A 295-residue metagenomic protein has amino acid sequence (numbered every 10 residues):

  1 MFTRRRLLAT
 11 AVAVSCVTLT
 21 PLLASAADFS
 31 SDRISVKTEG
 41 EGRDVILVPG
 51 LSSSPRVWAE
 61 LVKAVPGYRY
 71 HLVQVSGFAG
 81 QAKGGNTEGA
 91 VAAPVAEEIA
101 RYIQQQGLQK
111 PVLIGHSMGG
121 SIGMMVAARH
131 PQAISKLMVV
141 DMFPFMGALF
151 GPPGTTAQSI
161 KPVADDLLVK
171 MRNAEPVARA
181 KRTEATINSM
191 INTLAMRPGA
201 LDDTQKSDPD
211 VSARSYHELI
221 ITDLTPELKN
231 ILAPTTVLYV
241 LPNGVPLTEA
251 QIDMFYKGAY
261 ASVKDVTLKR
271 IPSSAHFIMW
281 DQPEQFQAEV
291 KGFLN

Functional and structural regions predicted by a protein language model:
R4-A9: N-terminal export leaders
T38-G84: Conserved HGGG/HGGXW glycine-rich cap/lid loop of the alpha/beta-hydrolase fold
E39, H71-I114, M118: Active-site loop/oxyanion-hole signature of alpha/beta-hydrolase fold enzymes
A64, L232-S274: Conserved loop-alpha-helix segment in the C-terminal half of the alpha/beta-hydrolase fold that carries the catalytic
Q109-G151: Conserved hydrolase catalytic core segment
L137-N173: Flexible "cap/lid" loop of the alpha/beta hydrolase fold
A148-L149, G154, K170-K229: Conserved alpha/beta-hydrolase catalytic His-Asp/Glu region
S274-P283, Q287: Catalytic histidine-centered segment of alpha/beta-hydrolase-like enzymes
